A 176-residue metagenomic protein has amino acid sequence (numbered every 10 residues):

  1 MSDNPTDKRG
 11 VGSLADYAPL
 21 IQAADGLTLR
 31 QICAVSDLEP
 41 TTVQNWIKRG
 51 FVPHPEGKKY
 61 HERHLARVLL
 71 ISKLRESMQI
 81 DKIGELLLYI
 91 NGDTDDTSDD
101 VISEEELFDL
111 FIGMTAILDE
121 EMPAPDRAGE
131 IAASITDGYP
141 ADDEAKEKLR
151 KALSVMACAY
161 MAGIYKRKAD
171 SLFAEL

Functional and structural regions predicted by a protein language model:
M1-T94: Basic helix-turn-helix/winged-helix DNA-binding cores and closely related short helical interaction motifs
D93-L176: Intrinsically disordered, low-complexity, charge-dense segments enriched in Lys/Arg and Glu/Asp interspersed
